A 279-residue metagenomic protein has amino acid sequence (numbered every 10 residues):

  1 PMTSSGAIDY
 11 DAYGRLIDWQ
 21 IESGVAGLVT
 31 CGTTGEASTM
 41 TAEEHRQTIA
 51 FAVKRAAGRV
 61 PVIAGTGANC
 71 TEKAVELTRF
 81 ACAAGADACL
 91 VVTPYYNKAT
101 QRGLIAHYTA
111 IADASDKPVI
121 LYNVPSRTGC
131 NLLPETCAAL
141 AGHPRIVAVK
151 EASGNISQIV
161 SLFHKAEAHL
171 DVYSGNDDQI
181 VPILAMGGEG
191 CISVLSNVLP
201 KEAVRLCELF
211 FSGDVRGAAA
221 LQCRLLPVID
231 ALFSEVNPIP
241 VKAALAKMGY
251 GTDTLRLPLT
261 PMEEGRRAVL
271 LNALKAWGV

Functional and structural regions predicted by a protein language model:
P1, W19, S23-V25, A185-G188 (+1 more regions): C-terminal alpha-helical cap/extension of soluble enzyme domains
P1-G129: Active-site beta->alpha loop and helix N-cap motifs at the rims of alpha/beta catalytic domains
S4, E36, S126-T128, A152 (+3 more regions): Glycine-rich, flexible loop/turn motifs
Y13, H45, I49, A74 (+7 more regions): A general structural signal for well-ordered alpha-helical segments in protein cores
S23, Q47, F51-A56, F80 (+9 more regions): Alpha-helical structural signal in soluble globular domains
M40-E43, V75-E76, Q101-L104, L132-P134 (+4 more regions): Short secondary-structure transition/capping segments
D113-A114, R127-F233: Catalytic alpha/beta core domains of metabolic enzymes, predominantly
N123, R145-I146, R256-L257: Glycine-rich phosphate-binding "P-loop"
